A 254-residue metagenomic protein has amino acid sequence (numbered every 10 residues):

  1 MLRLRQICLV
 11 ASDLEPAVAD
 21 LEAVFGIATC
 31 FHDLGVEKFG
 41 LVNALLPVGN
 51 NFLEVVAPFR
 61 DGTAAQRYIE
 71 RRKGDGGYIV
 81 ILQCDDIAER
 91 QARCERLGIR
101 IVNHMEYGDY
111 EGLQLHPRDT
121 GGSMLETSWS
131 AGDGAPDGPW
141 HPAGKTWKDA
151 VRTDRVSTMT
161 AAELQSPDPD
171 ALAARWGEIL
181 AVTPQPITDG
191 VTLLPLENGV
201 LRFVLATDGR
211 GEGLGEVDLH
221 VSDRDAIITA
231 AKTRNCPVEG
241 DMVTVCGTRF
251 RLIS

Functional and structural regions predicted by a protein language model:
M1-G62: An N-terminus-focused feature that recognizes amino-terminal "leader" regions
R3-S12, A44-P47, R67-R90, L115 (+2 more regions): Vicinal oxygen chelate
E15-A28, E89-L97, D168-T183, T233: Amphipathic alpha-helical segments
P16, D189-G190: Short glycine/proline-centered loop/turn elements that form peptide/ligand docking sites
E37-F39, N43-L45, G49-L82, A88-R96 (+3 more regions): Active-site-adjacent scaffolding segments
V42-L45, G49, A181, Q185-D189: N-terminal-biased segments
E54, Q91-A161, Q185, D189 (+2 more regions): Vicinal oxygen chelate
V56-P58, D85, R93, R175 (+4 more regions): A structural feature that tracks compact, well-ordered secondary-structure segments with a strong bias toward
